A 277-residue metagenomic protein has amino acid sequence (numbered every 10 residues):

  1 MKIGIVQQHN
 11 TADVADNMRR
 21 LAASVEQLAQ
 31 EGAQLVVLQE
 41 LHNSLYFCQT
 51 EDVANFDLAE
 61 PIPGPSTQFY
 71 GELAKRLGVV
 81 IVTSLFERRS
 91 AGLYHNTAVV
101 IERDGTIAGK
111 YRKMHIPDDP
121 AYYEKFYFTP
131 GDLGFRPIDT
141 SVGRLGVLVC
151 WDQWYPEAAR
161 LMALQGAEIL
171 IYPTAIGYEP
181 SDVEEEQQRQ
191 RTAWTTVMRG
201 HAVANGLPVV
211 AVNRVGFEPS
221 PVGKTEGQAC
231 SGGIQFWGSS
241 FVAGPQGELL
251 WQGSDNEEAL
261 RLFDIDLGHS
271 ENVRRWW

Functional and structural regions predicted by a protein language model:
M1-G4: Extreme N-terminal starter segment of soluble prokaryotic enzymes
Q7-A12: Short polar catalytic/cofactor-binding loops
V14, A23-R103, K110, I176-L207: Cys-nucleophile CN-hydrolase/nitrilase-fold catalytic domain and related Cys-dependent amidase chemistry that acts on
E51, V99, K110-P117, F241 (+1 more regions): Short beta->alpha transition motifs characteristic of CBS
A59-V82, C150-L260: CN hydrolase (nitrilase-like) catalytic-core segments centered on the catalytic cysteine and neighboring Lys/Glu
E60-I62, R89-V197, W276-W277: Active-site catalytic loop in hydrolytic enzyme cores
T83-L85, T97-V100, R136, S240-V242 (+1 more regions): Short beta-strand scaffold segments in enzyme catalytic cores
H269-W277: A conserved C-terminal secondary-structure "cap"
